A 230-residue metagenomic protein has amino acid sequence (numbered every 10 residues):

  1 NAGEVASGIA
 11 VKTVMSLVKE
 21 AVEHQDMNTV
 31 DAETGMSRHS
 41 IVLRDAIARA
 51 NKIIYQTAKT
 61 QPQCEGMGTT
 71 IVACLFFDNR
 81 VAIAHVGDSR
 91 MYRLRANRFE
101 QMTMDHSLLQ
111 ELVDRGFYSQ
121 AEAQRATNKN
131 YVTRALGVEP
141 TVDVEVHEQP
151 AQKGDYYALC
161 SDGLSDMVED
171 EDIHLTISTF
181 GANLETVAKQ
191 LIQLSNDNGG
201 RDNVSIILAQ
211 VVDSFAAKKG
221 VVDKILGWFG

Functional and structural regions predicted by a protein language model:
N1-G230: PP2C/PPM-type serine/threonine phosphatase catalytic domain
